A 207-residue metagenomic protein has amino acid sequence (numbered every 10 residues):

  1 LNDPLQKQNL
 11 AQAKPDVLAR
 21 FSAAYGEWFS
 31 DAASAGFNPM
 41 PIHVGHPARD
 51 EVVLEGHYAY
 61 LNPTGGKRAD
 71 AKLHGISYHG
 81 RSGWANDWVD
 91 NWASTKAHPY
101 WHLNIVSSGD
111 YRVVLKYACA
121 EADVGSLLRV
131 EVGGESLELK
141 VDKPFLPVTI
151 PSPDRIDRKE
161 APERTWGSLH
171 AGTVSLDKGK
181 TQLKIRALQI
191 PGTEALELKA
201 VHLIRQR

Functional and structural regions predicted by a protein language model:
L5-L10, L18-R207: Extracytoplasmic
